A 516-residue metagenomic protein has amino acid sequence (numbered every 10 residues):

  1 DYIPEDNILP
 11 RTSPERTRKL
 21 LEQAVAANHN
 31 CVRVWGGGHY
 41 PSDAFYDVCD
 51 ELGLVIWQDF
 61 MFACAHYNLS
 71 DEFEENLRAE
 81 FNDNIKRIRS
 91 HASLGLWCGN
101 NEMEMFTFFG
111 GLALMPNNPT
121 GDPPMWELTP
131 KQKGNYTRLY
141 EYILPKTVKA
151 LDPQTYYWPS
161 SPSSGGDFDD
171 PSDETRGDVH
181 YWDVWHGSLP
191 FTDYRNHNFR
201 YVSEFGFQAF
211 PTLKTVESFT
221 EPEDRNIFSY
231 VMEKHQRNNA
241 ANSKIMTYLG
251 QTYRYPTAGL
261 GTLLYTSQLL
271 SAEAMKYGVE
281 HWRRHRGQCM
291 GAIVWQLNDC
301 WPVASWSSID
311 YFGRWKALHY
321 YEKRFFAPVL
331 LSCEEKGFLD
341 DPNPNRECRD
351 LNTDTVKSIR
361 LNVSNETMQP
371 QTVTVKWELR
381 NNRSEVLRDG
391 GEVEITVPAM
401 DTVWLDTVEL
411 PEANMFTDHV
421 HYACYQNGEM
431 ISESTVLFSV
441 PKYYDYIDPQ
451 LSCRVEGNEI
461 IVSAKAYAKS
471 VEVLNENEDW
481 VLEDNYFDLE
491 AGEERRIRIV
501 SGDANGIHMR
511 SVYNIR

Functional and structural regions predicted by a protein language model:
D1, V32-V34, I56-Q58, G99 (+3 more regions): Hydrophobic faces of well-ordered beta-strands that scaffold small-molecule active sites in alpha/beta enzyme cores
D1-A65, F73-L96, E233-A272: Active-site-adjacent substrate/metal-binding segments within catalytic domains of carbohydrate-active enzymes
E51, Y67-G166, L270, F312-G313: Active-site neighborhood of glycoside hydrolase catalytic domains
E104, L139, K146-Q371, D389: Substrate-binding clefts and catalytic carboxylate motifs of secreted carbohydrate-active enzymes
N362-V363, V403-P449, G502-R516: Terminal connector regions
E366-E385, A464-V481: Short acidic, flexible loop segments centered on an aromatic residue
E378, N382-D418, E478-A504: Intrinsically disordered, low-complexity Pro/Gly/Ser/Thr-rich segments with frequent PxxP/GP/PP motifs and embedded
Y446-A491, R495-V500, V512: C-terminal accessory/binding modules appended to enzymatic or scaffolding proteins
